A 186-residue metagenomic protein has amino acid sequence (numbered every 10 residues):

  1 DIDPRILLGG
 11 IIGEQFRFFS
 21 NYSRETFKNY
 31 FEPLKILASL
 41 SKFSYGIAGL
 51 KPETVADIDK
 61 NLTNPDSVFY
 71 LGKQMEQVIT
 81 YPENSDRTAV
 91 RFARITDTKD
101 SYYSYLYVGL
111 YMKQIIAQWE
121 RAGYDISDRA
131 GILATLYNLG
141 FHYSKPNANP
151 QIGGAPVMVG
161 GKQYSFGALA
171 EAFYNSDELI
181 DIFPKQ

Functional and structural regions predicted by a protein language model:
D1-Q186: Catalytic glycan-binding domains that act on GlcNAc-containing polysaccharides
